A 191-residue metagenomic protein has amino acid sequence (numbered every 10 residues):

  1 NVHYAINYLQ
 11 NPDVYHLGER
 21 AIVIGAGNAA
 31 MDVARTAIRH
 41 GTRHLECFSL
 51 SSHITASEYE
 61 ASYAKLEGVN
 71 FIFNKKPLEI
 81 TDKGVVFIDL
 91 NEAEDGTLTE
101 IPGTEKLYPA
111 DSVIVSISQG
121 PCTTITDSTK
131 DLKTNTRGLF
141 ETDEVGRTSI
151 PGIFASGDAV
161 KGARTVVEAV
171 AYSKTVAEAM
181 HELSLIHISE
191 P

Functional and structural regions predicted by a protein language model:
N1-G18, D95-A163: FAD-site-proximal beta/loop scaffold in flavoenzymes
H16-T42: Rossmann-like NAD(P)H-binding beta-loop-alpha module
A26, S49-S52, D158: Cofactor-binding loop segments of dinucleotide-utilizing enzymes, especially the Rossmann-like FAD- and NAD(P)+-binding
A34-L78, S189: Rossmann-like dinucleotide-binding cores of NAD(P)H-dependent redox enzymes
L78-D82, G120-C122: Feature captures the FAD/FMN-dependent oxidoreductase FAD-binding
A159-H181: A conserved FAD-binding loop/helix module that cradles the flavin
S184-P191: Residue-level detector of conserved catalytic or cofactor/ligand-binding positions in enzyme active sites
